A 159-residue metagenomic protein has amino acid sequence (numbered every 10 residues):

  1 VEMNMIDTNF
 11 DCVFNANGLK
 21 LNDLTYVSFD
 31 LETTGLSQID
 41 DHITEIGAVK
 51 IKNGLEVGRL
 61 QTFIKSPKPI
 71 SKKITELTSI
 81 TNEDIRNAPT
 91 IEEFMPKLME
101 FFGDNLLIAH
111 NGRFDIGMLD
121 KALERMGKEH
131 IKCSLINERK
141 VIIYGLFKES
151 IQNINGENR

Functional and structural regions predicted by a protein language model:
N4-K132, G156: Conserved non-catalytic scaffold segment of RNase H-like nuclease domains
S134-R159: Short alpha-helix plus adjacent loop in nuclease-associated cores
